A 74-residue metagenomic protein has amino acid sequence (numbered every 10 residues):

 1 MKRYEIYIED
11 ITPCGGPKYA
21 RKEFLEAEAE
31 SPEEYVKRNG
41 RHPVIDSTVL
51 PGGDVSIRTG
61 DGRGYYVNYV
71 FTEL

Functional and structural regions predicted by a protein language model:
M1-R3, A20-K22, G52: A general secondary-structure signal for short beta-strands and their flanking turns/coil in non-transmembrane regions
R3-D10: A short beta-strand micro-motif
D10-C14, D61-R63: Solvent-exposed strand-loop boundary residues in beta-sheet-rich modules
I11, S31, G53-S56: Intrinsically disordered, low-complexity boundary segments flanking structured domains
P17-E30: A short, exposed loop/beta-hairpin motif centered on an aromatic-Gly-Thr core
E28-T48: A short, charged, amphipathic alpha-helix used as a generic interaction element across diverse proteins
R41-L74: Short, mixed-charge low-complexity intrinsically disordered segments
